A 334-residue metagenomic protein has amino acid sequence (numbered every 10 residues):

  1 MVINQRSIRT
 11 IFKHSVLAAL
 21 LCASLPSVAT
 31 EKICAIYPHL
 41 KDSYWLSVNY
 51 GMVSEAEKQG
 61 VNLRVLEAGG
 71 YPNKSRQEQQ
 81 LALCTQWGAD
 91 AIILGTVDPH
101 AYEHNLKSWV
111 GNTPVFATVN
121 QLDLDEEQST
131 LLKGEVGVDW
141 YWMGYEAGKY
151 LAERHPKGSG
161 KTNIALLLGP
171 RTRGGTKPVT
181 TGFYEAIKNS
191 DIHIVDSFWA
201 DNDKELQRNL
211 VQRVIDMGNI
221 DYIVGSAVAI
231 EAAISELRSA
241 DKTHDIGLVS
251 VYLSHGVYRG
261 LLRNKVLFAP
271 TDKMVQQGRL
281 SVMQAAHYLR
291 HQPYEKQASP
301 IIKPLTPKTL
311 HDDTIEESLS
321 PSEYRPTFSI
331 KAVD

Functional and structural regions predicted by a protein language model:
K32-G51, E55, Q59, R64-Q80 (+5 more regions): Extracytoplasmic "Venus flytrap"
C34-Y37, G88-T96, P114-T118, A165-L168 (+4 more regions): Periplasmic-binding protein-like
Y44-V61, M143-Y150, G174-I192, A232 (+1 more regions): Short, solvent-exposed amphipathic alpha-helices that sit in or adjacent to ligand/effector-binding or catalytic
L63-G88, D196-M217, I230-A233: Structural motif
L94-G111, F183, A200-G260: Hydrophobic alpha-helical
P99, H104-W142, S254-L267: Flexible loop/hinge segments that line or gate small-molecule binding clefts
G134-T162, Q207, L253-V257, K273-R290: Hydrophobic alpha-helical segments within soluble ligand-binding/sensing domains
L167, R171, Q276-D334: Hinge/cleft segment of the Venus flytrap/periplasmic-binding protein
